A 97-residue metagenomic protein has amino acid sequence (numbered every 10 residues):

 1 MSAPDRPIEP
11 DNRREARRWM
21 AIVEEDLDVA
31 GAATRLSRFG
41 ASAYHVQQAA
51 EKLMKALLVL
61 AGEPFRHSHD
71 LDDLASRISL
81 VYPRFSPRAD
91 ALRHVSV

Functional and structural regions predicted by a protein language model:
M1-V97: Terminal alpha-helical segments
